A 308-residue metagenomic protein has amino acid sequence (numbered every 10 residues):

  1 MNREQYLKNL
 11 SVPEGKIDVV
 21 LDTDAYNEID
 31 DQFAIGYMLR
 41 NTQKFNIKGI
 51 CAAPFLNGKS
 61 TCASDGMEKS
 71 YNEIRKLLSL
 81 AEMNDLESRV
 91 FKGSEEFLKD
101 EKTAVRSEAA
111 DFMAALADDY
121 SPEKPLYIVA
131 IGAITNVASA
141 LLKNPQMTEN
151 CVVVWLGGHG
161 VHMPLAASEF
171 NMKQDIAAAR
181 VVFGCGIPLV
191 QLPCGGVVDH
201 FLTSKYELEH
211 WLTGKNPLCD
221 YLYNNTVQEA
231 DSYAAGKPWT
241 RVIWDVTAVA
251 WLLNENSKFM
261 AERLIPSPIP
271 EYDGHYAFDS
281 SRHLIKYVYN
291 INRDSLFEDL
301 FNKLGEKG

Functional and structural regions predicted by a protein language model:
M1-G308: N-terminal acidic, glycine/proline-rich low-complexity segments
